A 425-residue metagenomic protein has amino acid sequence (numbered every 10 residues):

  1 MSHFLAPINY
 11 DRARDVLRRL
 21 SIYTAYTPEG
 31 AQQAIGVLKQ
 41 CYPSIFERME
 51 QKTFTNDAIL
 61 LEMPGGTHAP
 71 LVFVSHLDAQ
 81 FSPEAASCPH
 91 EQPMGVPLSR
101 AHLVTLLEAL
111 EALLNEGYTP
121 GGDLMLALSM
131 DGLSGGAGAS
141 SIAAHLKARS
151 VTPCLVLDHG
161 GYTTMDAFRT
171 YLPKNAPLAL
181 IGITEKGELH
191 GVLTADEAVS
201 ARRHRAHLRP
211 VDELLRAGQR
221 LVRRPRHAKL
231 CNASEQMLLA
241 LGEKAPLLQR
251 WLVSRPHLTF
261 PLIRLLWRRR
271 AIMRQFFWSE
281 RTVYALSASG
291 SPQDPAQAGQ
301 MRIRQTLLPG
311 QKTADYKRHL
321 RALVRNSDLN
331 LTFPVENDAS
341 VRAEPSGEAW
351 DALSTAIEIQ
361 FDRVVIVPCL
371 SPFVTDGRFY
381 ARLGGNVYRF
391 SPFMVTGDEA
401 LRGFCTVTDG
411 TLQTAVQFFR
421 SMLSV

Functional and structural regions predicted by a protein language model:
S2-G95, P120, I303: Acidic/His- and Gly-rich active-site-bordering loop/insert found across diverse amide/peptide-bond hydrolases
E91-L98, V364-V367: Short pre-catalytic strand/loop immediately N-terminal to key active-site residues, enriched for Gly-Thr
G95-A179: Acidic/histidine-rich catalytic neighborhood of metal-dependent amide-processing enzymes
L146-R149, Y162-H190, R202-A288, P309-N330: Acidic-enriched catalytic cores of C-N bond-cleaving enzymes acting on peptides and small amides
T194, P295, P334-N337, R363-M422: Zn-dependent metallopeptidase/amidohydrolase metal-coordination segment
G218-R226, L247-R250, E344-V387, S391-P392: Active-site-adjacent substrate-binding region of metalloamidase/peptidase-like peptide-processing proteins
P292-N326, R342-W350: C-terminal substrate/ligand-recognition segments
F333-P345: Short proline/glycine- and acidic-rich turn/helix-capping motifs at secondary-structure junctions
